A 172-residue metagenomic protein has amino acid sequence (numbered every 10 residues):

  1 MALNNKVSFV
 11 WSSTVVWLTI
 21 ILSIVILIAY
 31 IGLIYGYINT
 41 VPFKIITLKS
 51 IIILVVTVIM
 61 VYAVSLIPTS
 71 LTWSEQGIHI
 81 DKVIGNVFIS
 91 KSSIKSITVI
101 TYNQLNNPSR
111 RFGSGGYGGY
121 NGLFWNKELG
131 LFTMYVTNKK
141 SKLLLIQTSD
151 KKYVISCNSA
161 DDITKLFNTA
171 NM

Functional and structural regions predicted by a protein language model:
M1-K44, K151: N-terminal membrane-targeting/pre-transmembrane regions
M1-K6, S74-I78, L143: Short, hydrophobic/aromatic-rich segments at coil-to-beta transitions
V10-S13, D81-S149: Non-transmembrane, membrane-adjacent beta-strand/coil modules in membrane-associated proteins and peripheral
L27, I53-T57: Hydrophobic alpha-helical membrane-embedded or membrane-associated segments
I31, L48-S50, N138: Short hydrophobic/aromatic-rich motifs at helix boundaries and adjacent loops
V41-I53: Hydrophobic alpha-helical transmembrane segments
V56-T98: Conserved beta-hairpin
L144, D150-M172: Non-cytosolic head/periplasmic domains of membrane-anchored proteins
